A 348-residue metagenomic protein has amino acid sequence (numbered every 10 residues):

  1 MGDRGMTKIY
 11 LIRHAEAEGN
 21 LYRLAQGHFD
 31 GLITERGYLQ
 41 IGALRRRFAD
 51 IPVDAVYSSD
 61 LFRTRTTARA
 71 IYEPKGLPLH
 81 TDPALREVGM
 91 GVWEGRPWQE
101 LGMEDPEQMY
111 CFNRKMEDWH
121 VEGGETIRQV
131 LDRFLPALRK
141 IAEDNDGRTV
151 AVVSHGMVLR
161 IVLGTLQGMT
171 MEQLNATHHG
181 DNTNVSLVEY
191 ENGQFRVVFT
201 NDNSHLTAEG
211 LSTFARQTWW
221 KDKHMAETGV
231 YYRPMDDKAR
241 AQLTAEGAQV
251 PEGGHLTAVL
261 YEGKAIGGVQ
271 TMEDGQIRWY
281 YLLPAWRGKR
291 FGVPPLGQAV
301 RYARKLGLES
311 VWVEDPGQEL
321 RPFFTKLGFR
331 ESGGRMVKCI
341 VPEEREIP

Functional and structural regions predicted by a protein language model:
G2-G5, E94-Q99, T165-A241, L327 (+2 more regions): Acidic, low-complexity terminal tails and accessory targeting/binding regions of phosphate-metabolizing enzymes
R4, I12-L77, T81: Active-site-proximal alpha-helix that buttresses catalytic centers in soluble enzyme cores
K75-D132, F199-N201, L211-F214: Phosphate-handling substructures
A84, I277-G288: A short, internal acetyl-CoA/4′-phosphopantetheine-binding micro-motif in the GNAT/acyltransferase core
A258, G263-Y281: Conserved beta-strand in the GNAT
L282, G288-R301, K326: Conserved acetyl-CoA-binding loop-helix of GNAT-fold acetyltransferases
A303-P316: Conserved GNAT acetyl-CoA-binding A-motif
P316-G333: Conserved active-site alpha-helix within GNAT-family acetyltransferase domains
